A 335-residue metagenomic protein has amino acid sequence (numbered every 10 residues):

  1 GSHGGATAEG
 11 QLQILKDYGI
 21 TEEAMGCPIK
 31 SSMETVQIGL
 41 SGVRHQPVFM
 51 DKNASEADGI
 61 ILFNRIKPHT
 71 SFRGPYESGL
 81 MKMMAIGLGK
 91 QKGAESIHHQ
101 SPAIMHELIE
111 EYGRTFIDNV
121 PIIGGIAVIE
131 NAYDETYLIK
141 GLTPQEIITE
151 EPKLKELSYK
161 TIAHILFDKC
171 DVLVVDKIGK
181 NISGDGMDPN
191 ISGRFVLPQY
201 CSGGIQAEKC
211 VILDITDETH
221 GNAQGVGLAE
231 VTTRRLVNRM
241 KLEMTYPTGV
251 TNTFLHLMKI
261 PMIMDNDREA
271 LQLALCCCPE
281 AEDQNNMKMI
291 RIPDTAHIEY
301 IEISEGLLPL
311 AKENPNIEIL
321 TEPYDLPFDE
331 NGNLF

Functional and structural regions predicted by a protein language model:
G1, G5-Q11, L40-V43, S71-Y76 (+4 more regions): Short acidic, glycine/serine/threonine-rich loops at helix termini
S2-G4, G179-N181, E218: Short active-site-proximal "capping" loops at secondary-structure junctions
H3-K30, I147-L157, C277: Alpha/propeptide regions of enzymes that mature by internal proteolysis
G10-P75: An acidic, phosphate/nucleotide-engaging active-site surface
L15, G19, V120, G141-P144 (+1 more regions): Short, electropositive alpha-helical surface patch
S32-E34, F63-I66, I126-N131, L157 (+7 more regions): Fold-independent oxyanion-binding glycine-rich loops and adjacent beta-strand/coil segments at enzyme active sites
M50-G179, I205: Conserved, well-structured core segments that form the ligand-binding/active-site neighborhood of functional domains
P189-F335: C-terminal non-catalytic interaction/assembly regions of soluble proteins
